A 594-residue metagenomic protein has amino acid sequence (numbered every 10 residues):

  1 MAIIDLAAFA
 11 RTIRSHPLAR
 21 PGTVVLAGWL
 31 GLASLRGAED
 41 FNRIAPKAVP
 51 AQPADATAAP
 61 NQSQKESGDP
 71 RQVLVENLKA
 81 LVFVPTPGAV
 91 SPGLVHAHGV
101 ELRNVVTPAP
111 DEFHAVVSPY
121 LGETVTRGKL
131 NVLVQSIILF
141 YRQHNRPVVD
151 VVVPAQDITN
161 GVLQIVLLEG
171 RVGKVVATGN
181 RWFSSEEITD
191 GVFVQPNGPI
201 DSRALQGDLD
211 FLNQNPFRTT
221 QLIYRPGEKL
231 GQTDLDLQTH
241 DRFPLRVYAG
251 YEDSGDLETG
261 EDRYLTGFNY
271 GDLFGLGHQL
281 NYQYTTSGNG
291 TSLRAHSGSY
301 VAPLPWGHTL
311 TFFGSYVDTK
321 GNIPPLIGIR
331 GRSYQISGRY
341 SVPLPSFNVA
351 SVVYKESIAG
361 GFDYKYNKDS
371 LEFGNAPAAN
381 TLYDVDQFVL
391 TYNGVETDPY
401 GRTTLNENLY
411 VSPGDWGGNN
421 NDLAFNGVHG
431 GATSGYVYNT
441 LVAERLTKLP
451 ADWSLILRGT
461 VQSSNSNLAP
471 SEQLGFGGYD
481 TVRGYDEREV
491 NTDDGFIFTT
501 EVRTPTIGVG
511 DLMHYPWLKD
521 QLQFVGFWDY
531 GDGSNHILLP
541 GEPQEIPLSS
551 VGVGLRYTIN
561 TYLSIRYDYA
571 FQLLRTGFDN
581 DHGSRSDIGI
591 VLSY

Functional and structural regions predicted by a protein language model:
A2-R14, R20, L35-V442, L446-F498 (+1 more regions): Immediate N-terminus of the mature polypeptide
P21-A33: Bacterial N-terminal signal peptides
